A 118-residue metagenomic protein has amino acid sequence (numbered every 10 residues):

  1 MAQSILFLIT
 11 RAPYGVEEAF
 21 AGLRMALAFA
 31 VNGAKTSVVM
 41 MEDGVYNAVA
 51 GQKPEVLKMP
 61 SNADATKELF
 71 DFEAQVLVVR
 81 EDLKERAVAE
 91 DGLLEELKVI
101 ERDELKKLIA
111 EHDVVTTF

Functional and structural regions predicted by a protein language model:
S4, A34-S37, Q75: Residues at the starts of beta-strands that form the adenosine-phosphate
F7-F20, A48-V56: Short, glycine-rich nucleotide/cofactor-binding loops
A19-N32, T36-V38: Histidine-anchored nucleotide/phosphate-binding helix
E42-V45, D82-L83: Short beta-alpha junction loops
P54-E81: A glycine-rich helix N-cap at a beta->alpha junction
E96-D103: Short acidic-hydrophobic, aromatic-tinged amphipathic segments that line or gate anion-handling sites
H112: An anion/phosphate-binding loop that grips the pyrophosphate of nucleotide cofactors and donors
